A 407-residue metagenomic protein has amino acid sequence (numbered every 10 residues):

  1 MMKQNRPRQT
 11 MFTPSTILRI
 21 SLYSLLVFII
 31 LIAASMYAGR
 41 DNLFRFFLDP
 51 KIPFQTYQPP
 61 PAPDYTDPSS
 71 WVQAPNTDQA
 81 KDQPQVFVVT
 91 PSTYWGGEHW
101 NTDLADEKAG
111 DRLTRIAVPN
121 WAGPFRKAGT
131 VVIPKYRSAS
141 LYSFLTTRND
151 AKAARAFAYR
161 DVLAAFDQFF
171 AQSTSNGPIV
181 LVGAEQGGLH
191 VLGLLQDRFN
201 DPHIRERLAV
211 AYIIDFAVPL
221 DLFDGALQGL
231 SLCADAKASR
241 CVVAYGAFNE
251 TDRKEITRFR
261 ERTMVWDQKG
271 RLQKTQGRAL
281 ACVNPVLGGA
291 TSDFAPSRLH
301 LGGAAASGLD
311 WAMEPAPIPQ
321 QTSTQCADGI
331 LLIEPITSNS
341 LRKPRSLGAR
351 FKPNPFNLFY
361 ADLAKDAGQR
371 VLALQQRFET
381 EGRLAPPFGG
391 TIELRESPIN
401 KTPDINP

Functional and structural regions predicted by a protein language model:
K3-D111: N-terminal low-complexity, Ser/Thr- and acidic-residue-enriched intrinsically disordered segments
R6-L22, Y37, L163-N176, D197-K343 (+5 more regions): Surface cap/lid and interfacial helix-loop subdomains adjacent to catalytic sites that gate substrate access
G39-T56, V89-P178, E334-N406: Active-site catalytic motif of lipid deacylating hydrolases and related acyltransferases
Q85-V88, V132-K135, V180, V210-I213 (+1 more regions): Structural recognition of the beta-strand scaffold that forms the well-ordered cores of secreted hydrolase catalytic
T90-S92, K135-A139, A184-E185, I213-A217 (+1 more regions): Active-site-proximal beta-strand/loop segments in catalytic clefts of secreted hydrolases
S140-S143, L189, V218-L222: Short, well-ordered, mixed-charge alpha-helical segments that flank or form enzyme active sites
G183-V191: Gly/Ala-rich beta-loop-alpha elbow adjacent to hydrolase catalytic centers
L192-Q196: Short, hydrophobic alpha-helix immediately C-terminal to the catalytic nucleophile
